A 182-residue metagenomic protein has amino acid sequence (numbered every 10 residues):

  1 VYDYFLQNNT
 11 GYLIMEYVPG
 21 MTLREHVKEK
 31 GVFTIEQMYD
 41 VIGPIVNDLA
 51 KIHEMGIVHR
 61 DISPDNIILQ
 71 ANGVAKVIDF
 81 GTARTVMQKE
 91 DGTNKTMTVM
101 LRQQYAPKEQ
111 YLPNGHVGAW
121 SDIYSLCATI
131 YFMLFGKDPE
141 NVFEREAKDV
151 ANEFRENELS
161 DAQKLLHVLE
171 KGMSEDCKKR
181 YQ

Functional and structural regions predicted by a protein language model:
Y4: Activation-segment/catalytic-loop signature of the eukaryotic protein kinase fold
N8-T22, H26: Conserved short submotifs of the Hanks-type protein kinase catalytic core that shape the nucleotide-binding pocket
V41-I42: Activation segment signature within eukaryotic-like protein kinase domains
V46-I57: Protein kinase catalytic-loop region centered on the HRD/HxD motif
L69-G73: Activation-loop N-terminal segment of eukaryotic-like protein kinases
K76-D79: Pre-DFG segment of protein kinase catalytic domains
Q104-Q182: C-terminal lobe helix-coil module of Hanks-type protein kinase domains
